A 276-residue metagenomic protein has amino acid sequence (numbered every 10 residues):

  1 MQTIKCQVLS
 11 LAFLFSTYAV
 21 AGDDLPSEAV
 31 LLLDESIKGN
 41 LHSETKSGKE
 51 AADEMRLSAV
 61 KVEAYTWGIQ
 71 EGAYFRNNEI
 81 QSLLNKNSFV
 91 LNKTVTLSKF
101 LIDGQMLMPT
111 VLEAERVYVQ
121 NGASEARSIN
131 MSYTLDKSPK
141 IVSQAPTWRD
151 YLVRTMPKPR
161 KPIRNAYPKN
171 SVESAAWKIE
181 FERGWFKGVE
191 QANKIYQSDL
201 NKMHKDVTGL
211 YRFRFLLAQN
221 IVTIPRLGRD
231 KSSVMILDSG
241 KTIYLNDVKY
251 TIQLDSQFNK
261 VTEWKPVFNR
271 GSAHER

Functional and structural regions predicted by a protein language model:
M1-L9: Bacterial N-terminal signal peptides that target proteins for export
S16-Y18: N-terminal signal peptide c-region/cleavage motif recognized by signal peptidases
G22-Y151: N-terminal Sec/ER secretory leader and immediately downstream segment of secreted/extracellular precursors
G104-R276: Mature extracytoplasmic/lumenal regions of exported proteins
